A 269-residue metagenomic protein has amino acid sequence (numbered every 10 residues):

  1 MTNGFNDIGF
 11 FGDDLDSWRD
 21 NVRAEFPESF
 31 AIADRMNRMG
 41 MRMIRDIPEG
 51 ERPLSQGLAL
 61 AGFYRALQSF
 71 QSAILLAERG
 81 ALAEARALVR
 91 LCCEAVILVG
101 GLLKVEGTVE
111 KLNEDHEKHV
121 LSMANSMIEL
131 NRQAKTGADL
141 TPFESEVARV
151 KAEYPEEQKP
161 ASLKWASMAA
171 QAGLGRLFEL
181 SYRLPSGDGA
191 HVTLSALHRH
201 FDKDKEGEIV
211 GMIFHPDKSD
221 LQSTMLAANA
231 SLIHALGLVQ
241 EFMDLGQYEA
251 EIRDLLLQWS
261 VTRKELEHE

Functional and structural regions predicted by a protein language model:
M1-E269: A cross-kingdom marker of C-terminal helix-rich interaction/assembly modules
